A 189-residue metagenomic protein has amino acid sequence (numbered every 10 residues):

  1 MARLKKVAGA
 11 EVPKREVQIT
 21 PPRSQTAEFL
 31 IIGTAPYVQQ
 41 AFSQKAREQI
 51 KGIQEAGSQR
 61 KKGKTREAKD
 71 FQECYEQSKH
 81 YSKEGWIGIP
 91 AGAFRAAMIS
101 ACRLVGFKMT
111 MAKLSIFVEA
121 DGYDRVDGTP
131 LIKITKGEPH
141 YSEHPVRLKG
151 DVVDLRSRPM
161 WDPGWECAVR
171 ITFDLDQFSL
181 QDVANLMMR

Functional and structural regions predicted by a protein language model:
M1-R189: RNA-interacting cores
